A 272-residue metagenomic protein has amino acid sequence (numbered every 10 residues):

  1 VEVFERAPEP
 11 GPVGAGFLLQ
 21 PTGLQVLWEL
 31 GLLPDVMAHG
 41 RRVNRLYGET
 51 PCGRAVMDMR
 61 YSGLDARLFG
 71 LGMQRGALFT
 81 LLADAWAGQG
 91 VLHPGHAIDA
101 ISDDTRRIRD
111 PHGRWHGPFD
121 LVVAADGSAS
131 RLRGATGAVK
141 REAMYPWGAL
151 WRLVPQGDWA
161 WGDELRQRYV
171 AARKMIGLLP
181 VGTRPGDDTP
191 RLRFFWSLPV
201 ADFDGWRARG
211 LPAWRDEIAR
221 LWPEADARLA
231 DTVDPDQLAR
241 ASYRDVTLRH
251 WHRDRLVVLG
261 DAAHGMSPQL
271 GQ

Functional and structural regions predicted by a protein language model:
E2, V91, R193-F195: A structural signal for isolated positions on well-ordered beta-strands in alpha/beta enzyme cores
E2-A7, V123-A124, Q237-Q272: Conserved mid-domain beta->alpha element of the FAD-binding
P10-G11, R131-L132, G265-S267: Catalytic P-loop NTPase motifs of RecA-like helicase/translocase cores
G14-G16, G205-R209, L270-Q272: Short, solvent-exposed loop/turn segments at secondary-structure boundaries
Q20-T136, K140-L153, A201-F203, A208-W214: Conserved N-terminal helical subregion
M57-L68, M73-F79, H112-R114, G157-A241: Conserved FAD/dinucleotide-binding core of flavoprotein oxidoreductases
G90-V91, I176, L256: Short, conserved active-site loop motifs that form the nucleotide-linked donor/cofactor pocket
P118, R191, D254-R255: Conserved catalytic motifs of the protein kinase core domain
